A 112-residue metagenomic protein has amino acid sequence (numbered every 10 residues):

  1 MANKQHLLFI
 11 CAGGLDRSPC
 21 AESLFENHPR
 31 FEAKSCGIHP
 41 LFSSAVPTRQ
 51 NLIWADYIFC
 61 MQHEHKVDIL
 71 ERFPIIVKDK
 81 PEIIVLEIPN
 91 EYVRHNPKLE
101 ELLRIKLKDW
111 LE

Functional and structural regions predicted by a protein language model:
M1-W54, R104-E112: Conserved active-site segments centered on acidic
L8, K34, F59, I84-L86: Hydrophobic/aromatic beta-strand patches that form the interior of the parallel beta-sheet core in alpha/beta enzyme
A21-S23, V67-P74: Short amphipathic alpha-helical segments
F31-E32, I58, I76, K80: Secondary-structure boundary/capping positions in well-ordered alpha/beta enzyme cores
I38, H63, I88: Active-site loop/turn elements of alpha/beta-hydrolase fold enzymes, especially the short glycine-/histidine-rich
Q50-D68: Short, structured active-site "lid" loops
L70, P74-E112: Phosphate-binding/catalytic loops
